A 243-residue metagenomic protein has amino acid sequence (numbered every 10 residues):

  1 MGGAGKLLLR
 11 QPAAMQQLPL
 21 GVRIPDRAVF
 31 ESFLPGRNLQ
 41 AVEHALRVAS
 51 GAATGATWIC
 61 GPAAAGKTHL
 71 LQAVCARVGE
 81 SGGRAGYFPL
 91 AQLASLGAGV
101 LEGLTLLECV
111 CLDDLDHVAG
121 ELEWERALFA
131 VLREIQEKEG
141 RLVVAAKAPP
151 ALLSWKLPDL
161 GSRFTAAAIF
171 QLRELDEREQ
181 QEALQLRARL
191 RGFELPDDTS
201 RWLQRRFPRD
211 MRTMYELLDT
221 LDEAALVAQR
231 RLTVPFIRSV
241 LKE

Functional and structural regions predicted by a protein language model:
L20-V42: Dynamic helix-loop-helix/coil hinge segments at AAA+ ATPase domain boundaries and subdomain interfaces
A53-L71: Walker A/P-loop nucleotide-binding motif
G79-C109, A119-E125: Short glycine-rich substrate-engagement loop in P-loop NTPases that contacts/grips substrate
G103-E125, V131, K138-A146: Conserved P-loop NTPase "ATPase switch" module shared by AAA+ and STAND
P150-T165: Short regulatory helix/loop adjacent to the ATP-binding pocket of P-loop NTPases
A167-E179: Conserved AAA+ ATPase "SRH/arginine-finger" region at the nucleotide-binding site
E194-R206: Short conserved motifs of the RecA-like P-loop NTPase core
F207-L221: The conserved phosphate-sensing helix
